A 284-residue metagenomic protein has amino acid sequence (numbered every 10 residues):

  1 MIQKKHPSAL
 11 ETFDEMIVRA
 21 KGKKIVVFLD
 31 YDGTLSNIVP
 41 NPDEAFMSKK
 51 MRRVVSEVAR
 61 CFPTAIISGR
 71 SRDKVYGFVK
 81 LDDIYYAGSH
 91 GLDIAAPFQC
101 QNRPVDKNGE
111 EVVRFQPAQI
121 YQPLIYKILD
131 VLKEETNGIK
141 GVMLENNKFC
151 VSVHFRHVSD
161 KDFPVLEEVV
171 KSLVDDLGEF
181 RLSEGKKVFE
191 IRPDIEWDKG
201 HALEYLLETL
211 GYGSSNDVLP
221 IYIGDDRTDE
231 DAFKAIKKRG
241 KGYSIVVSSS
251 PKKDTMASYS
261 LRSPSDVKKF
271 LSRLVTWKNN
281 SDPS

Functional and structural regions predicted by a protein language model:
M1-A9, G22, K107, V112-F115 (+2 more regions): Mg2+-dependent phosphoryl-transfer enzymes with acidic/Ser/Thr/Gly-rich catalytic loops
S8-K23, V75-V79: Short amphipathic alpha-helices and their capping/turn segments at secondary-structure boundaries
R19-K21, V27, K50-C61, I236-R239: A short, Lys/Arg-enriched amphipathic alpha-helix followed by its capping loop at the start of a domain
A20-N41, I66, L203, D225: Asp-based phosphoryl-transfer active-site loop
I25-V27, I84, P220: The start of beta-strands in P-loop NTPase/AAA+ ATPase cores
P40-F46, L261: Short glycine-enriched, charge-decorated loop/helix-capping segments at active-site entrances that position
A45-N147: Active-site phosphate-binding/coordination module
V131, G138-I223, R227-G242: Conserved acidic, metal-coordinating active-site core of Asp-based, Mg2+-dependent phosphoryl-transfer enzymes
